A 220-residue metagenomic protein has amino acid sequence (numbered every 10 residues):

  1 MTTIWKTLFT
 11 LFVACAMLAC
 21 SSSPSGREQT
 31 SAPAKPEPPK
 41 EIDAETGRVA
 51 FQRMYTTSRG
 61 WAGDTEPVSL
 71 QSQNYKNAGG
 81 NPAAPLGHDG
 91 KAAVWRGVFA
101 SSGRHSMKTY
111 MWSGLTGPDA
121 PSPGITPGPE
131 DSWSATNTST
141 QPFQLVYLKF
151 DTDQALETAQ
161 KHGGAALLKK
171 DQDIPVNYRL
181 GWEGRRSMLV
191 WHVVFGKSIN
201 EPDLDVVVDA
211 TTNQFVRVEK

Functional and structural regions predicted by a protein language model:
M1-L18: Sec-dependent bacterial lipoprotein signal peptides
C20-K220: Long, terminal "pre-/pro-" and other extracytoplasmic accessory regions that lie outside the mature folded/catalytic
